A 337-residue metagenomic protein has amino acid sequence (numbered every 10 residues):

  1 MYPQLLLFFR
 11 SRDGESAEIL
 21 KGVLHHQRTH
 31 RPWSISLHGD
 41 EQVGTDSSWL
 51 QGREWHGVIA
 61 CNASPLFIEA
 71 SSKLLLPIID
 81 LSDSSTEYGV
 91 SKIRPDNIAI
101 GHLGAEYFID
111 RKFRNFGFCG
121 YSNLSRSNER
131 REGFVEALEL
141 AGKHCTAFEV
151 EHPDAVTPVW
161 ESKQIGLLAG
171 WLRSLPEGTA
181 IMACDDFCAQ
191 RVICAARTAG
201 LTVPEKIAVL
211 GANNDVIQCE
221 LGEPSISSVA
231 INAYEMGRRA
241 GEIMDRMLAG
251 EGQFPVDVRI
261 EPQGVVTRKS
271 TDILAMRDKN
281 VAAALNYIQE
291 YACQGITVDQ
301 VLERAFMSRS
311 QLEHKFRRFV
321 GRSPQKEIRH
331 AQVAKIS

Functional and structural regions predicted by a protein language model:
M1-G57, L66-F306, E313, A334: Bacterial carbohydrate/catabolite-sensing allosteric modules
D299, R318-S337: Terminal helix-turn-helix DNA-binding modules in bacterial transcription factors
